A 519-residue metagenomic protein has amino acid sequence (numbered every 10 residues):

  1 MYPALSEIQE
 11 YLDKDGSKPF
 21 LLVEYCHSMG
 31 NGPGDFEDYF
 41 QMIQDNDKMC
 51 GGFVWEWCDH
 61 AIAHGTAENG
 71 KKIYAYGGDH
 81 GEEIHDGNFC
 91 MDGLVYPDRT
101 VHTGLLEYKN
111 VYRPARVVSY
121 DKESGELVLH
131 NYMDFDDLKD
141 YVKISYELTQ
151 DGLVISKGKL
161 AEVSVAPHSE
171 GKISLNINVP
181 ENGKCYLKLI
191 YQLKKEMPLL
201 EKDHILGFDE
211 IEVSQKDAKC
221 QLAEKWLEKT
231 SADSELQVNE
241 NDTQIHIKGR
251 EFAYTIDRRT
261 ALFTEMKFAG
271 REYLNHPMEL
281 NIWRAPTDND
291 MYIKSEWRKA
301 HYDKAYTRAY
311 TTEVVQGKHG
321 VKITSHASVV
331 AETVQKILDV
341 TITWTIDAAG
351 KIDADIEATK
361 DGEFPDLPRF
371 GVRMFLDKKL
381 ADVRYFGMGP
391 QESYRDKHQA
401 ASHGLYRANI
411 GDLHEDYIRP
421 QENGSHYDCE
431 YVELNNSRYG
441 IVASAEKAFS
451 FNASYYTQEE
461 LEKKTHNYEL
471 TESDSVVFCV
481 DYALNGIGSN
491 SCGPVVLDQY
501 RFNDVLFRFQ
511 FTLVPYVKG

Functional and structural regions predicted by a protein language model:
M1-V128, Y132-D140, S145-L153: Extended substrate-binding grooves/exosites of carbohydrate-active enzymes
S124, Y141-S145, Y186, Q244 (+2 more regions): Exposed beta-strand and adjacent loop surfaces of beta-rich binding modules that mediate intermolecular recognition
E126-M133, L175, L187-Y191, E251 (+2 more regions): Buried hydrophobic-core signal for structured, non-transmembrane domains
D140, L148-L160, H204-I205, Q335-I337 (+1 more regions): Short beta-strand and strand-turn-strand segments in soluble, beta-rich domains
V142, D151-G183, K188-Q192: Intrinsically disordered, low-complexity Pro/Gly/Ser/Thr-rich segments with frequent PxxP/GP/PP motifs and embedded
N176-N182, M197, I211-G519: Beta-strand/loop-rich accessory regions of lumenal/periplasmic or secreted enzymes, predominantly carbohydrate-active
Y191-L200: Short acidic/polar inter-strand loop motif in beta-rich domains
